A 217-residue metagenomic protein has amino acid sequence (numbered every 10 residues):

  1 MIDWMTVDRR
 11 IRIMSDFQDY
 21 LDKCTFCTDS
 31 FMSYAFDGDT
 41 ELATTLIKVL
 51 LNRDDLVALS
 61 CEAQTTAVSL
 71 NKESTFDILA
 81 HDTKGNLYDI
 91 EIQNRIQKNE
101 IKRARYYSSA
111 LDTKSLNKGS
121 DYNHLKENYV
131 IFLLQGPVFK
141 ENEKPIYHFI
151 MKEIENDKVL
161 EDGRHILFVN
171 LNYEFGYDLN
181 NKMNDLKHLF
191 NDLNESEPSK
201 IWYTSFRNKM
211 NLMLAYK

Functional and structural regions predicted by a protein language model:
M1-K217: Elongated, amphipathic alpha-helical interaction scaffolds
